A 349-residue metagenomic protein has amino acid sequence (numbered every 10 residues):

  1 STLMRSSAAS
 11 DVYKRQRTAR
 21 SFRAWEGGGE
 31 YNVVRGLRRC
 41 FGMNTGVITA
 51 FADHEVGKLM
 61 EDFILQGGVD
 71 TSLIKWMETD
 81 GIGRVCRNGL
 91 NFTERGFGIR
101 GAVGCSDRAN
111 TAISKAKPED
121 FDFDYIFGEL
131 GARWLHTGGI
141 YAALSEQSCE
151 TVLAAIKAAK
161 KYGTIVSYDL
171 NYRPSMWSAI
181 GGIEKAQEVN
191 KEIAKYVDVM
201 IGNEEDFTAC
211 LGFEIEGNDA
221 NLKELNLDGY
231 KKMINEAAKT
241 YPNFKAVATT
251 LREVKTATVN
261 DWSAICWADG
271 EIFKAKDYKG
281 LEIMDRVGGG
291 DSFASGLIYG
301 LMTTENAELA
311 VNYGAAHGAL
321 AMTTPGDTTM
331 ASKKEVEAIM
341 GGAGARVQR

Functional and structural regions predicted by a protein language model:
S1-A9, Y13: Single conserved hydrophobic/aromatic residue that forms the stacking wall/gate of nucleotide- or nucleobase-binding
S21-Y31, T49-D53, K75-V85, D285-G289 (+1 more regions): Active-site nucleophile and cofactor-binding loops and adjacent substrate-binding regions of central metabolic enzymes
W25, N32-N44, Q66, G300-T303: Alpha-helix C-terminal capping segments
N44-G139, V336-R349: Conserved N-terminal subdomain of the carbohydrate kinase-like
T45, T71, V166-Y168, I201: Hydrophobic beta-strand scaffold residues
E150-Y162, E188-Y196: Catalytic-core regions built around general acid/base machinery
S175-E271: Conserved phosphate/ATP/ADP-binding segment of small-molecule kinases
A257, F273-A343, R349: Conserved post-catalytic alpha-helical subdomain immediately downstream of the catalytic base and nucleotide-binding
